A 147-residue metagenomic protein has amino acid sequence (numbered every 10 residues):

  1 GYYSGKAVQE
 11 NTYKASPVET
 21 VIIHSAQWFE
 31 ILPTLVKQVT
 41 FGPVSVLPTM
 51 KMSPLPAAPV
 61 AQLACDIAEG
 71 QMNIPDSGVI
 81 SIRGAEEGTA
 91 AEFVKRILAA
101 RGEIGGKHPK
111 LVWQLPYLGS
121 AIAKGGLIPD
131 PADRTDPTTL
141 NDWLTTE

Functional and structural regions predicted by a protein language model:
G1-L111, L115-L118, A123-K124: Oxidoreductase cofactor-interface core, primarily capturing Rossmann-like NAD(P)-dependent enzymes
A123-G126, D130-E147: Amphipathic terminal alpha-helices
